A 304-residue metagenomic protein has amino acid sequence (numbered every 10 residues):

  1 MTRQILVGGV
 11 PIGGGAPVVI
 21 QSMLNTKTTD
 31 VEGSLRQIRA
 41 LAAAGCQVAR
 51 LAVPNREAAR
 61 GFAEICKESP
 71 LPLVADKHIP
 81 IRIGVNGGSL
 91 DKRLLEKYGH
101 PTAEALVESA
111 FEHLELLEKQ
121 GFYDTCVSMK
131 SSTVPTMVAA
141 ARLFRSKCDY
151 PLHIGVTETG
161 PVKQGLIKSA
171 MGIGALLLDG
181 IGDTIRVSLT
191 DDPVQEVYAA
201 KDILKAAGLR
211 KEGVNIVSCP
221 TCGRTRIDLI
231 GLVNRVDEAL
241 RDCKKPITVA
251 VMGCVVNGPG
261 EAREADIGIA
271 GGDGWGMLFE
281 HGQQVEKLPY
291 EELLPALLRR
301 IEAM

Functional and structural regions predicted by a protein language model:
M1-M23, E32, E238: N-terminal amphipathic alpha-helix/helix-capping segment at the start of soluble metabolic enzymes
G15-G33, A52-P54, L73-A75, L94-V107 (+1 more regions): Active-site mouth loops of central-metabolism enzymes
I20, D76, I83, V127 (+5 more regions): Conserved, mostly hydrophobic/aromatic
N25, D30, A42-L71, T125-V134: Glycine-rich, proline-tolerant flexible connector loops at the mouths of alpha/beta enzymes
R56-H78, L143-L152, V236-E238: Alpha-helix-loop-beta-strand connector modules within alpha/beta enzyme cores
V85-S89, L94-K244: Catalytic alpha/beta core domains of metabolic enzymes, predominantly
L232-R263: Hydrophobic alpha-helical bundle architecture
R263-E264, A270-G274, Q283, L288-M304: Terminal leader/tail segments of proteins
